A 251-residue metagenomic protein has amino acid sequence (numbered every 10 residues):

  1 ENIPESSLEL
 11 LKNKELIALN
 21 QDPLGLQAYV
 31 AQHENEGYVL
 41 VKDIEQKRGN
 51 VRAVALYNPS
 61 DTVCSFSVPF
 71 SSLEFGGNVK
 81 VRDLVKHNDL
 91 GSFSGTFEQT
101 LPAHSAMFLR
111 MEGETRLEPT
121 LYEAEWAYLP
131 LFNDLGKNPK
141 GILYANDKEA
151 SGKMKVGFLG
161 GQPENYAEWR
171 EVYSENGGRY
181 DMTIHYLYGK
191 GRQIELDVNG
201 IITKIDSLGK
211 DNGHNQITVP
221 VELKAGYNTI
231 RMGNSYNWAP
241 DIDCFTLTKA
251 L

Functional and structural regions predicted by a protein language model:
E1-R82, E98-M111: Active-site-proximal substrate-binding groove within the catalytic cores of carbohydrate-active enzymes
C64-S65, D89-G91: Short active-site-adjacent structural elements
L73-N78, D89-L90, E98-A106, R110-L251: Extracytoplasmic
